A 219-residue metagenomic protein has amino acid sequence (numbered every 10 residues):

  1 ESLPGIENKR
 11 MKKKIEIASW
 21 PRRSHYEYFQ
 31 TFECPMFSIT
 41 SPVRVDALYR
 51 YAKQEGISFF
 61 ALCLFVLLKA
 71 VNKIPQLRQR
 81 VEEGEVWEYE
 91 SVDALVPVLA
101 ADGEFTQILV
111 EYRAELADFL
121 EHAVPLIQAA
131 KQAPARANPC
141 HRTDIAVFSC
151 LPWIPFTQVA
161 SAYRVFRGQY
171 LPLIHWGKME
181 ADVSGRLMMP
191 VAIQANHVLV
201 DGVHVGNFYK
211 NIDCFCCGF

Functional and structural regions predicted by a protein language model:
E1-R10: Short, Lys/Arg-enriched N-terminal segments with co-localized hydrophobic residues within the first ~10-30 amino acids
R10, V183-L187, D213-F219: Charged, conformationally dynamic linker/hinge segments that couple catalytic or nucleotide-dependent chemistry
R10-K53, A160-F166, A181-D182: Flexible, P/S/T/G-rich "lid" or insertion loops adjacent to the active sites of thioester-utilizing
Q30-L62, K73, R78-V92, F148 (+2 more regions): Gly/Ser/Thr-rich phosphate-binding loops and adjoining beta-strand/alpha-helix segments that form adenosine-phosphate
F37-T40, L48-E55, F105-A117, R164 (+1 more regions): Acyl-group handling in specialized metabolite and lipid biosynthesis
L64-A70, N207-I212: Structural preference for long, well-ordered alpha-helical segments in enzyme cores
A100-F156: Helical lid/core segments from catalytic subdomains that handle acyl or acyl-like groups
C140-I154, P172-K210: Histidine-centered acyl-transfer/condensation active-site motif and its immediate structural neighborhood
